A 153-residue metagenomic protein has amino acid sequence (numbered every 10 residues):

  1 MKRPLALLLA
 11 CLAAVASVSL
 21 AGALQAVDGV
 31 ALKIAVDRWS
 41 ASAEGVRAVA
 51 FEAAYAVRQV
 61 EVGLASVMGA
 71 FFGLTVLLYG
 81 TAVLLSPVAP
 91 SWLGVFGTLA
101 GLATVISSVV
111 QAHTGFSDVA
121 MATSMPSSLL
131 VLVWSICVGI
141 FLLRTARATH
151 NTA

Functional and structural regions predicted by a protein language model:
M1-A153: Hydrophobic, aromatic-enriched alpha-helical segments typical of multi-pass transmembrane helices
